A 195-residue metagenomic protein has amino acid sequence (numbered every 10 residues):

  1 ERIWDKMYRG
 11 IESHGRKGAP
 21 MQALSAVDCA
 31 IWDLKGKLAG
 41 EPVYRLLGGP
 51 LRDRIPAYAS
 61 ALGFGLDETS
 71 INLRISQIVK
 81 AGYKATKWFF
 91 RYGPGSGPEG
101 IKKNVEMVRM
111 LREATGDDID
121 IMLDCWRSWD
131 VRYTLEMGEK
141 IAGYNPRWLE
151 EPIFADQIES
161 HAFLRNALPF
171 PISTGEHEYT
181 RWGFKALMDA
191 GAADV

Functional and structural regions predicted by a protein language model:
E1-L38: Metal- or metallocofactor-binding catalytic centers and their adjacent structured scaffolds across diverse enzyme
D28-F64: Glycine-rich, aromatic-flanked loop segments that form ligand/cofactor-binding clefts across common enzyme folds
A30, K35, F89, W126 (+2 more regions): Anionic group-transfer/hydrolysis microenvironments
D33, R45, G49, R109 (+2 more regions): Active-site phosphate/pyrophosphate- and oxyanion-stabilizing loops and adjacent acidic/basic residues in soluble
R54-A167: Metal-dependent enolase-superfamily TIM-barrel catalytic cores that perform enediolate-based chemistry
D156-V195: Catalytic alpha/beta core domains of metabolic enzymes, predominantly
